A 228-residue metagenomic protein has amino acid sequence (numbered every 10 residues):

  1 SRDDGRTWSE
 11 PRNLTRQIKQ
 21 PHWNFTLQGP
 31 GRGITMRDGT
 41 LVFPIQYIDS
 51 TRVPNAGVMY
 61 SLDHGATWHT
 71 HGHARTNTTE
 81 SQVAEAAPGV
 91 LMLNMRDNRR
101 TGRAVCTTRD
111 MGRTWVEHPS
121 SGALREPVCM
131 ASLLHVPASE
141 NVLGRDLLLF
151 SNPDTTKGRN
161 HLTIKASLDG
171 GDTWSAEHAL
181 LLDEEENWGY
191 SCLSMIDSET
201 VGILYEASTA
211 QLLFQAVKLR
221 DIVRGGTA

Functional and structural regions predicted by a protein language model:
S1-A228: Asp-box/BNR beta-propeller blade signature and adjacent active/binding-site loops in extracellular glycan-interacting
